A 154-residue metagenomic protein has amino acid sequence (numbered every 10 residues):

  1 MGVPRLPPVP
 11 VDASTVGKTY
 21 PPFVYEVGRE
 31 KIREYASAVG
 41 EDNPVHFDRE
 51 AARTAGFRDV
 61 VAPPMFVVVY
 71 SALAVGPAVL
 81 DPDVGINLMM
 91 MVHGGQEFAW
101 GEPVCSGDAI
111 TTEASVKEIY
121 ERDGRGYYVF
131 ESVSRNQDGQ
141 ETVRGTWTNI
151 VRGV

Functional and structural regions predicted by a protein language model:
G2-H93: Hot-dog-fold acyl-thioester-processing enzymes
G2-V11, A99-V154: HotDog/MaoC-like acyl-thioester-processing domains
